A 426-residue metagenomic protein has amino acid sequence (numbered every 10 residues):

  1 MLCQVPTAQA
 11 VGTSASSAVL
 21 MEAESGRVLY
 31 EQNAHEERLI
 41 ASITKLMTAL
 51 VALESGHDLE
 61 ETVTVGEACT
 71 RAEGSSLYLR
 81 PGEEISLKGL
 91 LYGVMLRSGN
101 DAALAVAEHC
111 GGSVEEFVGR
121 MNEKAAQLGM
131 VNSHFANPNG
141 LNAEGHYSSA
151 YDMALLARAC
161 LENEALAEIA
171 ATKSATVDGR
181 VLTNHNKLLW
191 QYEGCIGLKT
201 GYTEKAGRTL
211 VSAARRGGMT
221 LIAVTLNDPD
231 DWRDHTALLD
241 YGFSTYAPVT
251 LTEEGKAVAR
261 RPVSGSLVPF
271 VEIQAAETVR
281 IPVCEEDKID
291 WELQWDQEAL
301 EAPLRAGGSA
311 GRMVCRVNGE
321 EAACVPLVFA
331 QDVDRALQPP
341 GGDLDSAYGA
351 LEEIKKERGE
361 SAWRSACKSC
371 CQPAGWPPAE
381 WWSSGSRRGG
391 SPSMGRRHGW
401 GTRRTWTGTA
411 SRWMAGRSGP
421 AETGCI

Functional and structural regions predicted by a protein language model:
M1-A10, S346-G359, W363: Gram-positive cell-envelope targeting signals
C3-Y151, L155-E164: Active-site-adjacent loops and short helices of periplasmic peptidoglycan-processing enzymes
E22-A23, R215, S386: Short, acidic, Ser/Thr-enriched surface-loop or helix-capping motifs
E31-Q32, V325, G401: Short hydrophobic alpha-helix segments
A34-E37, A330, W400: A short acidic/small-residue loop/turn micro-motif
T62-R71, R364-I426: S4-like RNA-binding module at protein N-termini
M130-V131, N142-Y147, Y151-R358: Domain-terminus/edge residues, biased toward the C-terminal soluble/receptor-binding domains of extracytoplasmic
